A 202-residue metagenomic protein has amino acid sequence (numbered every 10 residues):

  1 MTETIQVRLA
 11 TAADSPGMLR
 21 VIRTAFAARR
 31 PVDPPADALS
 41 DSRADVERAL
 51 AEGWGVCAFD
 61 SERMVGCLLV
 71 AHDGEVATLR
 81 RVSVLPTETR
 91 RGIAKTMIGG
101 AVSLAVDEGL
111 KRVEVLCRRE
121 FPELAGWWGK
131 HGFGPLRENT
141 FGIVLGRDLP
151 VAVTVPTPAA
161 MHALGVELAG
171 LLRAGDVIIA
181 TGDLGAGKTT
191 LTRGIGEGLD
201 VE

Functional and structural regions predicted by a protein language model:
Q6-R20: A short beta-loop-alpha structural element at the N-terminal edge of CoA-dependent acyl/N-acetyltransferase catalytic
R20-D45: Conserved GNAT-fold acetyl-CoA-binding loop/helix
C57, R63-A71, V76-S83: Conserved beta-strand in the GNAT
C57, V82-R90, C117-R118: A short, internal acetyl-CoA/4′-phosphopantetheine-binding micro-motif in the GNAT/acyltransferase core
V84, R90-S103, K130: Conserved acetyl-CoA-binding loop-helix of GNAT-fold acetyltransferases
K95, R119-R137: Conserved active-site alpha-helix within GNAT-family acetyltransferase domains
I98, A105-R119: Conserved GNAT acetyl-CoA-binding A-motif
K188: Conserved lysine of the Walker
